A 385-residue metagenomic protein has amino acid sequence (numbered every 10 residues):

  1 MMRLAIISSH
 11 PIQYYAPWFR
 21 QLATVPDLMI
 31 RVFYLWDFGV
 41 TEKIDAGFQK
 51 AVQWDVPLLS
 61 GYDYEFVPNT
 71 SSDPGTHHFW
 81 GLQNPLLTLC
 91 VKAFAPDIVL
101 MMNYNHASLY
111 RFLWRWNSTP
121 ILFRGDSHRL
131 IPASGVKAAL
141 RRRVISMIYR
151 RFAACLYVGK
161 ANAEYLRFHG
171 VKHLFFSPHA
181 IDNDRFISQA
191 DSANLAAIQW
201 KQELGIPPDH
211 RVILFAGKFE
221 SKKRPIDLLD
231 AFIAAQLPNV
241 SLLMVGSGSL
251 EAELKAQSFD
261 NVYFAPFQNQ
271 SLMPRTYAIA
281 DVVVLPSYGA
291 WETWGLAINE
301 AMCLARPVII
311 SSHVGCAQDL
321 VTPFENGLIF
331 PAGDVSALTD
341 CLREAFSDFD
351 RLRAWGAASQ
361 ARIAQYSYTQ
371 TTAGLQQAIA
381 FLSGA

Functional and structural regions predicted by a protein language model:
N105-S108, T119-A139, R151-A154: A short, histidine- and acid-enriched strand-loop-helix "catalytic/donor-clamping" loop that lines the nucleotide-sugar
A138, I145-I198, I206, F264: Donor nucleotide-sugar binding/catalytic pocket of nucleotide-sugar-dependent glycosyltransferases
L195, P207-K223, L229-F232: Conserved donor-binding/catalytic core segment of Leloir-type glycosyltransferases
L237, A252-S271: Nucleotide-activated donor-binding/catalytic signature segment of Leloir-type glycosyltransferases, i.e., the conserved
F267-Q268, R275-A280: Short alpha-helical donor nucleotide-sugar binding micro-motif in glycosyltransferases
A278-T293, R306-P307: Acidic donor-binding loop of glycosyltransferase active sites
C303, P307-S311, V321: Short hydrophobic beta-strand element within catalytic cores of glycosyltransferases and related nucleotide-activated
T322-F324, L328-V335, E344-D350: Conserved acidic donor-binding segment of nucleotide-sugar-dependent glycosyltransferases
